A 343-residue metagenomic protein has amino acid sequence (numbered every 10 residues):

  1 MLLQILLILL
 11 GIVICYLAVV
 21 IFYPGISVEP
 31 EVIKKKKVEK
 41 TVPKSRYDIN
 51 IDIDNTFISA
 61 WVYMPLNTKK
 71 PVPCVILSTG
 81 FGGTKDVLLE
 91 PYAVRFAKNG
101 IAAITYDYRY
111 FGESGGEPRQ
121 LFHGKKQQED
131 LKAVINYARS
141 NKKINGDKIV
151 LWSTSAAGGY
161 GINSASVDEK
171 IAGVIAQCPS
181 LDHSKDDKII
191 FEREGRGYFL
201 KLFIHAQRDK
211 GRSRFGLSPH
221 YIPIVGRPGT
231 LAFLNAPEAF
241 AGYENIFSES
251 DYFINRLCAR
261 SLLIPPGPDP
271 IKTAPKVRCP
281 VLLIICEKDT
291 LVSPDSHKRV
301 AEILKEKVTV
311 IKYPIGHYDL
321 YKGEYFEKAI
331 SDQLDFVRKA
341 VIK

Functional and structural regions predicted by a protein language model:
E29-K70, G124, K322-G323: N-terminal cap/lid segment of alpha/beta-hydrolase-fold proteins
I51, K85, F111-G146, G323-A329: Catalytic nucleophile-loop/oxyanion-hole region of alpha/beta-hydrolase and closely related hydrolase-like folds
F81-V94, Y108, D295: The serine-hydrolase catalytic nucleophile loop
R95-G115: Conserved alpha/beta-hydrolase
I162-I246: Alpha/beta-hydrolase-fold enzymes
D269-P270, C279, S293-E302: Short alpha-helix in the alpha/beta-hydrolase fold that links the catalytic acid
V277, L283-I285, D289: Short beta-strand/loop motif that positions the catalytic acidic residue of the alpha/beta-hydrolase fold
Y313-K343: Catalytic active-site module of serine/aspartate enzymes centered on a nucleophile-bearing elbow/loop
